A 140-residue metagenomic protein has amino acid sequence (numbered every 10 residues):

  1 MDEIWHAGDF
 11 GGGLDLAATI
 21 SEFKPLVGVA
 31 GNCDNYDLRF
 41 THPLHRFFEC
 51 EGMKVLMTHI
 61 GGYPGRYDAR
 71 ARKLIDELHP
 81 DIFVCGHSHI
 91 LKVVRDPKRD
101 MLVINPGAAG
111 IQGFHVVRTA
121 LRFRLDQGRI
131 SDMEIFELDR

Functional and structural regions predicted by a protein language model:
M1-C50: Core catalytic region of metal-dependent phosphoesterases/phosphodiesterases, especially metallo-beta-lactamase-like
E3-D9, V27-N32, L56-H59, D81-H87 (+1 more regions): Active-site neighborhood of phospho(di)ester-bond hydrolases with catalytic His/Asp-centered motifs
G11-D15, C33-R39, G62-Y67, V84-D96 (+1 more regions): Active-site environment of divalent metal-dependent phosphoester hydrolases
T19-F23, I75-L78, K98: Short, conserved loop/helix-junction motifs that constitute active-site signature segments in enzyme catalytic cores
F23-P25, D96-A108: Short acidic, glycine/proline-enriched helix-loop-strand junctions
P43-F47, I90-L91, A120: Short, acidic/polar N-cap/turn motifs at the starts of alpha helices
C50-E51, L78-H79, I104-R140: Binuclear metal-dependent phosphoesterase catalytic core
D68-L78, L91: Non-DNA-binding regulatory cores of transcription-related proteins, predominantly C-terminal effector-binding
